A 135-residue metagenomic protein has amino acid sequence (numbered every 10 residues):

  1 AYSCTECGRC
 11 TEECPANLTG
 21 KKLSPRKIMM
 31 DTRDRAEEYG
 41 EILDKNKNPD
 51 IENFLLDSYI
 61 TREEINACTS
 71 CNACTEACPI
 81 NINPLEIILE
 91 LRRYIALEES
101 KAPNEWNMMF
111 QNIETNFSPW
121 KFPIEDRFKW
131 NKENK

Functional and structural regions predicted by a protein language model:
A1-L18, P25, R33, I60-I82: Cysteine-centered iron-sulfur cluster-binding motifs in ferredoxin-type domains/subunits of redox enzymes
A36-K135: Iron-sulfur-cluster electron-transfer modules
